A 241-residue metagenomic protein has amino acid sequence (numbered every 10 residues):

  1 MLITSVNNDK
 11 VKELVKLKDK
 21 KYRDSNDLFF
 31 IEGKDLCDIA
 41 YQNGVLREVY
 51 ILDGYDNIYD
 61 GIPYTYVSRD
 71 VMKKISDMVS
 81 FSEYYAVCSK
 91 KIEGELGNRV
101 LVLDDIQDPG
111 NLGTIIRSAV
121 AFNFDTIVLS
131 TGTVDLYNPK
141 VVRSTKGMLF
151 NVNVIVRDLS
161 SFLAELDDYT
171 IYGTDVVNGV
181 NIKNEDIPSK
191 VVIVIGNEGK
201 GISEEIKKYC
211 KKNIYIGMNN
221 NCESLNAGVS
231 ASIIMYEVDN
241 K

Functional and structural regions predicted by a protein language model:
M1-D53, T133-V134: Boundary-proximal intrinsically disordered activation/regulatory segments immediately upstream of a helical core
L2-S5, T65-S68, V152-S160: Short acidic-hydrophobic, aromatic-tinged amphipathic segments that line or gate anion-handling sites
Y59-D70, N98, Y169-T170, I187-V192 (+1 more regions): Active-site regions of enzymes building and remodeling cell-envelope glycoconjugates
Y64-S89: Glycine/small-residue-rich loop that forms an oxyanion/phosphate-binding "nest" at active or ligand-binding sites
V67-S68, D104, S130-T131, N153 (+1 more regions): Short beta->alpha connector loops at strand-helix junctions that form conserved, small/polar/Pro-enriched
L96-N178: RNA substrate-binding interface of SAM-dependent RNA methyltransferases
A121-F122, N138-F150, E204-K241: Structured adenosyl-cofactor binding patch, chiefly the S-adenosyl-L-methionine
T174-C222: Active-site/ligand-binding-proximal alpha/beta "capping" segment
